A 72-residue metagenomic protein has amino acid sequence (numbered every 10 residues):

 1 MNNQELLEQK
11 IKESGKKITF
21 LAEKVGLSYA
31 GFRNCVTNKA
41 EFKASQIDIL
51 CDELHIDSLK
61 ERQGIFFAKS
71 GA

Functional and structural regions predicted by a protein language model:
M1-K17: A short, Lys/Arg-rich alpha-helix, primarily the initiator
Q9, G15, E23, N34 (+2 more regions): Short, charged recognition helix plus adjacent turn of helix-turn-helix-like nucleic-acid-binding domains
G26-E41: Recognition helix of helix-turn-helix/homeodomain-like DNA-binding domains that insert into the DNA major groove
K39-D52: Short, basic-rich loop-to-helix N-cap that marks the start of a DNA-contacting helix
